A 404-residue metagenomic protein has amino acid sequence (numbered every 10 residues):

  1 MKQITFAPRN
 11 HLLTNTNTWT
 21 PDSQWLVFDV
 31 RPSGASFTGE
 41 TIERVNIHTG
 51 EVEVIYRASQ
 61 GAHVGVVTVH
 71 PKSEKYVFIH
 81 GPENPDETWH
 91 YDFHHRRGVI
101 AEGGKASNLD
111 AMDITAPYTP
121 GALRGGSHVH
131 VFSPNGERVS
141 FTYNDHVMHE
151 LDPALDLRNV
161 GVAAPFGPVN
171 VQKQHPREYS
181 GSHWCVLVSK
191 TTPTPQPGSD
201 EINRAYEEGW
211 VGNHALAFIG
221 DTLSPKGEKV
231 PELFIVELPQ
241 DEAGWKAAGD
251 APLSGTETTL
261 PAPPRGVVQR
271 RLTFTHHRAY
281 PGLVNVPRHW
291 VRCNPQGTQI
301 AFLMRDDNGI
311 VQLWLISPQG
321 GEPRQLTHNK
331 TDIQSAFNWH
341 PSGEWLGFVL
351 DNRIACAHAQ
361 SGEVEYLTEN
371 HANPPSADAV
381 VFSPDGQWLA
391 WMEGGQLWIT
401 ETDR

Functional and structural regions predicted by a protein language model:
M1-R404: Sequence signature of WD/YWTD-type beta-propeller architectures
